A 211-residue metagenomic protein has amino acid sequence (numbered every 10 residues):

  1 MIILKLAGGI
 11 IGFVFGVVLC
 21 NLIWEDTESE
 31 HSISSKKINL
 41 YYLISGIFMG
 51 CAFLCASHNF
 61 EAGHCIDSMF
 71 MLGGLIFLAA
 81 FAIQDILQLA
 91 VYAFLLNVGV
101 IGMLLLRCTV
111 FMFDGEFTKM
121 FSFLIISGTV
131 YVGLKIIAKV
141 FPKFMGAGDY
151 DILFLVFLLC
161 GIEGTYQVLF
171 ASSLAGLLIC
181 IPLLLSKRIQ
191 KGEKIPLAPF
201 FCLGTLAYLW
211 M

Functional and structural regions predicted by a protein language model:
M1-M211: A membrane-topology feature that recognizes alpha-helical transmembrane segments and their immediate juxtamembrane
